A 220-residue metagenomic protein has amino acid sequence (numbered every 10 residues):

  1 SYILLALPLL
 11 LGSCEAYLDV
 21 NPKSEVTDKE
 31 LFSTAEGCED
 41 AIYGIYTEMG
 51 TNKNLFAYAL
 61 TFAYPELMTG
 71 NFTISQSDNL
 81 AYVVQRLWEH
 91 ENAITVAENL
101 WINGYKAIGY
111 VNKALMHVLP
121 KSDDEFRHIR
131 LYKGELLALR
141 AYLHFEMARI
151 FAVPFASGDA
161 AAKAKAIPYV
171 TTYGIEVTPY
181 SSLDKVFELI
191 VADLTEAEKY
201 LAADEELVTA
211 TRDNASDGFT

Functional and structural regions predicted by a protein language model:
Y2-L11: Bacterial N-terminal signal peptides
C14-A63: Membrane-proximal, proline-rich intrinsically disordered regions
I42, I108-V111, F187, L194: Inward-facing hydrophobic residues that define packing positions of alpha-helical scaffold repeats
G50-L55, G70-I74, L143-P154: Secretory-pathway/luminal and periplasmic proteins that interact with or process carbohydrate-rich
N79-F151, E176-D184, E198-A202: Conserved, well-structured interaction surfaces
Y142-Y173: Extended ligand-binding groove/face enriched in aromatic
L201, R212-T220: Aromatic- and glycine-enriched pocket-lining scaffold segments that form the walls of small-molecule binding clefts
